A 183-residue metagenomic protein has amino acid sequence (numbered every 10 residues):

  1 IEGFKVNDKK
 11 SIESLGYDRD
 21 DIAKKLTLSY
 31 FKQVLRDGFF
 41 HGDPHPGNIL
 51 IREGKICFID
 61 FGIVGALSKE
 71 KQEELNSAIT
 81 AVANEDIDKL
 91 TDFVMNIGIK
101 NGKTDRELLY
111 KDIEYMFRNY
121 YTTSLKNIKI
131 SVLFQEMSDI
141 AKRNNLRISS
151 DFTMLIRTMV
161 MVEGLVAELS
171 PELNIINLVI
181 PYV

Functional and structural regions predicted by a protein language model:
I1-V183: Conserved catalytic cores of large enzyme domains
